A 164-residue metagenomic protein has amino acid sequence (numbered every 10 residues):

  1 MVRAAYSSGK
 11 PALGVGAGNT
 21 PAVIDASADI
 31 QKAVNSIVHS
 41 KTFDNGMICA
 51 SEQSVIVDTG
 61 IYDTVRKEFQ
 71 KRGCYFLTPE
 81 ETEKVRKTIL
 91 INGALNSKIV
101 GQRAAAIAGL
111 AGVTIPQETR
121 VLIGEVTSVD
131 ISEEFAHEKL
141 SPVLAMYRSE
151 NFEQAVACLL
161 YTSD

Functional and structural regions predicted by a protein language model:
R3-D130: ALDH superfamily catalytic-core signature
A26, A145-S149: A structural signal for short, well-ordered beta-strand elements
E125, R148-N151, L159: Active-site proximal loops enriched in glycine and acidic residues that flank catalytic Cys/His/Asp and coordinate
E133-E134, E153-L159: Extended hydrophobic-aromatic, low-complexity segments
Y161-D164: Conserved small/polar residues in nucleotide/adenosyl-binding loops
